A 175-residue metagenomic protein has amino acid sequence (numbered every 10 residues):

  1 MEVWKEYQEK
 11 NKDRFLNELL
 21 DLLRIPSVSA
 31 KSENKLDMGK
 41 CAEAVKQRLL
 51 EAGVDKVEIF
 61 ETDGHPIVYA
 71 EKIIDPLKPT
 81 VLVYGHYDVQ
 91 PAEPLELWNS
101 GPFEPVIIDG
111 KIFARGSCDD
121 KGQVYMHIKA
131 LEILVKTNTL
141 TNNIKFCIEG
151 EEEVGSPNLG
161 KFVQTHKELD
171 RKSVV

Functional and structural regions predicted by a protein language model:
M1-E2, K31, S156, H166: Short, structured coil/loop segments at alpha-helix boundaries
E2-R115, L134-L140: Acidic/His- and Gly-rich active-site-bordering loop/insert found across diverse amide/peptide-bond hydrolases
D120-V175: Acidic/histidine-rich catalytic neighborhood of metal-dependent amide-processing enzymes
